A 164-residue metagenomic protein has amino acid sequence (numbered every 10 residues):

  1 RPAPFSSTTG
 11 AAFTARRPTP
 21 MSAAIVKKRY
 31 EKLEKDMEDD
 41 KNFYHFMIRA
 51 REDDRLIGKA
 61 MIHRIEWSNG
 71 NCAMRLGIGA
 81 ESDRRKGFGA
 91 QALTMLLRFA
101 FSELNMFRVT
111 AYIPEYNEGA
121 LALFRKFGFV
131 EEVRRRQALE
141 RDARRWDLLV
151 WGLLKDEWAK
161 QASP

Functional and structural regions predicted by a protein language model:
R1-T9, H45, R49-P164: Acyl-donor (CoA/ACP) binding surface of acyl/acetyltransferases
S7-K32: Conserved GNAT-fold acetyl-CoA-binding loop/helix
P18-S22, Y44, Y116: Short, conserved alpha-helical segments within structured domains
E31-M47: A short helix-loop-beta-strand connector motif used in the catalytic cores of GNAT acetyltransferases and, in some
